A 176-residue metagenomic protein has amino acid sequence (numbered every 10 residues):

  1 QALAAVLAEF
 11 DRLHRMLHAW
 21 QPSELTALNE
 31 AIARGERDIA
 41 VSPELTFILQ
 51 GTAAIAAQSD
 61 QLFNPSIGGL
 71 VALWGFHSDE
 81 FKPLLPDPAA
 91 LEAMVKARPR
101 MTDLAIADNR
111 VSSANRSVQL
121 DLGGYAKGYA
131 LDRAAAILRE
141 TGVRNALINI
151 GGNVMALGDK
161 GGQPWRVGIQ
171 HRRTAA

Functional and structural regions predicted by a protein language model:
Q1-A176: Mature catalytic core of soluble alpha/beta enzymes
